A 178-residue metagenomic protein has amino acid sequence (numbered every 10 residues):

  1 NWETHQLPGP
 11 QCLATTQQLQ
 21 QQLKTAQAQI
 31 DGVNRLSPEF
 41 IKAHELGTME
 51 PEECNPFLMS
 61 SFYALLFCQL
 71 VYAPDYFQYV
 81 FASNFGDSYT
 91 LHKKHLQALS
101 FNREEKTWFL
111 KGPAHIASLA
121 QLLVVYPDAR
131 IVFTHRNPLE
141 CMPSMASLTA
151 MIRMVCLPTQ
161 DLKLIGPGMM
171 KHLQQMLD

Functional and structural regions predicted by a protein language model:
W2-W108: PAPS-dependent sulfation machinery
A82-K106, G112-D178: PAPS-dependent sulfotransferase catalytic domain
